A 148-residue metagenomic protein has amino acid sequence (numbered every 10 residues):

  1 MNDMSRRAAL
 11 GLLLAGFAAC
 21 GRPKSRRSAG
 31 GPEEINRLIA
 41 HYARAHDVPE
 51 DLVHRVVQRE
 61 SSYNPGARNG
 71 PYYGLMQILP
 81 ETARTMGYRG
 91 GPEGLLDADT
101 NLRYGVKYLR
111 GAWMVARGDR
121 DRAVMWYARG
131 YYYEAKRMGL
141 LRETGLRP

Functional and structural regions predicted by a protein language model:
M1-G16: N-terminal secretory signal peptides and thylakoid transit peptides that target proteins across membranes
K24-Q58: Export/targeting segments at the very N-terminus of extracytoplasmic proteins
V48-Y63, L102-V106, V124-A128: Short, functionally critical alpha-helical segments immediately adjacent to catalytic or ligand/cofactor-binding
D51-R55, G66-R68, P92-D97, V115-W126: Surface-exposed patches in mature extracellular/periplasmic domains of secreted proteins
S61-N64, T82-R84, G130-Y133: Solvent-exposed loop/turn segments at secondary-structure junctions within structured extracellular/periplasmic domains
P71-Y88: Substrate-binding/active-site groove segments that recognize and process beta-1,4-linked N-acetyl-hexosamine
V106-L146: Catalytic and binding regions of secreted/periplasmic enzymes and modules that target cell-wall glycans
